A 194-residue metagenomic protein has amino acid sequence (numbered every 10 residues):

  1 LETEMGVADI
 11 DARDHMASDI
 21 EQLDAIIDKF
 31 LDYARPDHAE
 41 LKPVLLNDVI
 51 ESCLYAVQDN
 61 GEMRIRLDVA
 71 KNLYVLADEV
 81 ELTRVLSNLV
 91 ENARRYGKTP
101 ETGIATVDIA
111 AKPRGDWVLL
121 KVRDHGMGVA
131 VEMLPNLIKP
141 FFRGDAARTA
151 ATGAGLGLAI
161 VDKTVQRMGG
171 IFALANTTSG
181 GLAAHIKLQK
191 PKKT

Functional and structural regions predicted by a protein language model:
P36-A39, Y74-A77: Conserved micro-motifs of the catalytic ATP-binding
R64-Y74: Conserved catalytic submotifs in the C-terminal HATPase_c
A93-G97: Short helix-loop "hinge" at the ATP-lid/N-box region of the Bergerat-fold HATPase_c
I104-D116: Short beta-strand/loop element within the Bergerat-fold HATPase_c
D124: Acidic ATP/Mg2+-coordinating residue in the GHKL
V129-F141: Short conserved segment of the HATPase_c
G169-G170, G180: Conserved glycine-rich
